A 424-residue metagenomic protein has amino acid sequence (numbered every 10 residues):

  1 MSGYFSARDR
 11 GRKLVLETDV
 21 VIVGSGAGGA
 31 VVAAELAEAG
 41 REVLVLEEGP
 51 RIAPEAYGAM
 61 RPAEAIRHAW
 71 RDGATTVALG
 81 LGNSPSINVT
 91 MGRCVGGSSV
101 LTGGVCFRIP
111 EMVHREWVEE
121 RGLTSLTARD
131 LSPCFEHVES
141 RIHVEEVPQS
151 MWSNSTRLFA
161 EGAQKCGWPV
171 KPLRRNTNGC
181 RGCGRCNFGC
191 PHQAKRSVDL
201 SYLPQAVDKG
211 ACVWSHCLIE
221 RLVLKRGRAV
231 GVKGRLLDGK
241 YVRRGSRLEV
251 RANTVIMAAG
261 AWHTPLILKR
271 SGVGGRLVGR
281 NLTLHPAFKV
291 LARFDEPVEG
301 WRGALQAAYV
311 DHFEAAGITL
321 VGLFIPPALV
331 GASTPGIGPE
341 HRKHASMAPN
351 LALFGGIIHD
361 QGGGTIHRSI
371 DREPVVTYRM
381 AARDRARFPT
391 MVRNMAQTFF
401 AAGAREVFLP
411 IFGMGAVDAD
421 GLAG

Functional and structural regions predicted by a protein language model:
M1-V20, E38-A39, N83: Extreme N-terminal leader/targeting segments of oxidoreductases
T18-V45: N-terminal Rossmann-like FAD-binding beta1-loop-alpha1 element of flavoenzymes
G24-G26, G49, A259-A261, M414-V417: A short acidic Gly-Thr/Ser loop motif
A34-A37, H114-V118, S132-E139, A160 (+5 more regions): Non-transmembrane alpha-helical segments in soluble domains of secreted/periplasmic/extracellular proteins
E35-L44, G49-A59, D208, C217 (+2 more regions): Glycine-rich loop(s) and the adjacent beta-strand/alpha-helix scaffold that form part
A63-V147, A345, L353-T365, I370: Redox-cofactor-proximal catalytic regions of oxidoreductases
T102, G275-F399, E406, M414-G424: FAD cofactor-binding and catalytic pocket of flavoenzymes
E120, T124-R221, R226-A229, E406-G424: Conserved redox-cofactor binding core of oxidoreductases
